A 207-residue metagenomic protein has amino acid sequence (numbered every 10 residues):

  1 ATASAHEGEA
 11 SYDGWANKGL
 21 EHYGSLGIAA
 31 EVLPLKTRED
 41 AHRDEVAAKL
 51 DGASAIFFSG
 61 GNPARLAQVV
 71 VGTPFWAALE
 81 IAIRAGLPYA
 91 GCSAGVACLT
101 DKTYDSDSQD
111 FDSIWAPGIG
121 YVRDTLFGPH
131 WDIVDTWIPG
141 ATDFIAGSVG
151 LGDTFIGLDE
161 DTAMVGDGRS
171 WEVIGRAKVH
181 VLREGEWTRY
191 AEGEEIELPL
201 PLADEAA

Functional and structural regions predicted by a protein language model:
S4-N17, E21-S25, T103-D105, Q109-A207: C-terminal and late-domain segments of enzyme folds
H6-R65: Portal/gating segments that form or line small-molecule/metal binding sites
Y12-D13, R43, V69-G72, I138-P139: Conserved strand-to-helix beginnings and helix N-cap segments that scaffold or border functional pockets
E31-P34, F57-F58, Y89-C92, F155-L158: General beta-strand structural signal in soluble alpha/beta enzymes
D44-A47, L79, W115-P117, I145: Short, flexible, glycine/charge-rich loop motifs used to bind or transfer phosphoryl groups or to couple energy/partner
A47, A53-A55, A64-A85, I196-P201 (+1 more regions): Mature, structured domains of secreted/extracytosolic soluble proteins
S59, R65-T136: Class I SAM-dependent methyltransferase SAM-binding "motif I" and its flanking Rossmann-like core
